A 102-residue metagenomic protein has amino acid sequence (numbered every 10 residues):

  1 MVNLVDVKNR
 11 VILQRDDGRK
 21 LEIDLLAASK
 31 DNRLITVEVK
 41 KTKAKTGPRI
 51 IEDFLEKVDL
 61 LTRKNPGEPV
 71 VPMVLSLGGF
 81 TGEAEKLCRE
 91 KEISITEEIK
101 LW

Functional and structural regions predicted by a protein language model:
M1-D31: Active-site metal-binding core of divalent-cation-utilizing nuclease and nuclease-like domains
M1-L4, P48-F54: Conserved long hydrophobic alpha-helices within structured protein cores
L21, G47-I50, A84-L87: Residues at alpha-helix caps and immediate loop-helix transition turns in enzyme cores, especially N- and C-cap
L21-K43, F54-D59, P72: Conserved catalytic cores of phosphodiester-cleaving nucleases, focusing on short active-site segments
L34, T46, T81-E83: Intrinsically disordered, low-complexity acidic/polar segments
V39-P48, L77: Short beta-strand-loop-alpha-helix junction that forms the active-site gateway of nucleic-acid-processing nucleases
L61-R63: Phosphate/pyrophosphate-binding loops at sites that engage ATP/ADP/AMP, CoA/4′-phosphopantetheine, polyphosphate
P66-W102: Domain-level recognition of nuclease-like catalytic cores that cleave nucleotide substrates
